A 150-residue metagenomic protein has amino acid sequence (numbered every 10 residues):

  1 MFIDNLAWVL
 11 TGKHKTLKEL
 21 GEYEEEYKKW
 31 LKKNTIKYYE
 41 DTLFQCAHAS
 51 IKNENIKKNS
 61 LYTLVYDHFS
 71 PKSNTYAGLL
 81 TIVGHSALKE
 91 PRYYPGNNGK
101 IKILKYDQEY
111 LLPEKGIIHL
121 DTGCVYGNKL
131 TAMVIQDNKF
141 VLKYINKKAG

Functional and structural regions predicted by a protein language model:
M1-F44, K52, S60, L64-S73: Active-site neighborhood of divalent metal-dependent phosphoester bond hydrolases
Y38, N53-E54, E90, G127: A broad, structure-centric signal for solvent-exposed, well-ordered loop/edge residues that line or flank functional
E40, H48, A132-Q136: Short, well-ordered beta-strand micro-motif
F44-S50, I118-L120: Active-site-proximal beta-strand elements of phosphoester/diester hydrolases
A49-I51, N55-L61, R92-G96: A short secondary-structure junction signal
P71-G150: Acidic, His/Gly-rich catalytic cores of divalent-metal-dependent hydrolytic chemistry
